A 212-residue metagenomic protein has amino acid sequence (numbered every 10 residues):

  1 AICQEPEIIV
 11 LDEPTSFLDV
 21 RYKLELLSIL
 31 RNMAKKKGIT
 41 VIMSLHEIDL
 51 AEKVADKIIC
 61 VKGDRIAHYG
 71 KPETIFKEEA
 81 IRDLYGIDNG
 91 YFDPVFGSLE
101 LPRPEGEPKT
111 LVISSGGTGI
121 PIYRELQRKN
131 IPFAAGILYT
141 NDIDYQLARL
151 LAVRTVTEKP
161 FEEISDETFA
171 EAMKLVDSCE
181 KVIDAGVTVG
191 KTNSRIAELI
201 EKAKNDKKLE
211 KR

Functional and structural regions predicted by a protein language model:
E5: Conserved catalytic motifs of ABC-family nucleotide-binding domains
I9-E13: Catalytic Walker B motif of ABC-type/P-loop ATPase nucleotide-binding domains
L24-K37: Helical segment within the ABC ATPase nucleotide-binding domain
L45-H46: H-loop/switch region of ABC-family ATPase nucleotide-binding domains
A51-K53: A short, surface-exposed alpha-helical micro-motif characterized by mixed small hydrophobic and charged/polar residues
I59, G63-T74: Conserved switch/coupling elements of ABC/ABC-like ATPase nucleotide-binding domains
G86-I164, D184-A185, G190-S194, K207-R212: ABC ATPase nucleotide-binding domains
